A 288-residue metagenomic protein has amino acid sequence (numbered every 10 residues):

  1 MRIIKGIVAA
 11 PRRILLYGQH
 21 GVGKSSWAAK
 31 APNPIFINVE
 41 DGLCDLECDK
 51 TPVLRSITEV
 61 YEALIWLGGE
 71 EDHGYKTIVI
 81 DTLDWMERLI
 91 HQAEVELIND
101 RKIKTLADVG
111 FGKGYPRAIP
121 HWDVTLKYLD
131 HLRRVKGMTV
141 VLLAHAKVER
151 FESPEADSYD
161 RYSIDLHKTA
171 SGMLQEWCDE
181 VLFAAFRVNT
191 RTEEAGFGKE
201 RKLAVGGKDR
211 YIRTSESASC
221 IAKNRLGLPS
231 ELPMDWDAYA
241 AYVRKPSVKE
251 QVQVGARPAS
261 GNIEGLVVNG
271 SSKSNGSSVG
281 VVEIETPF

Functional and structural regions predicted by a protein language model:
R2-E94: Conserved P-loop
S26-A28, L132, M173-L174: Hydrophobic/aromatic ligand-binding patch that stacks against planar heteroaromatic rings of cofactors or nucleotides
P34-F36, V140, V181-F183: Short, well-ordered beta-strand core segments
E40-C44, L83-W85, A146-R150, R187-T190 (+1 more regions): Conserved nucleotide-binding/hydrolysis micro-motifs of P-loop NTPases
W85-A170: P-loop NTPase motor core
E152-V268, V282: Conserved GTP-binding G-domain of TRAFAC-class P-loop NTPases and closely related GTPase folds
L266-F288: Long, low-complexity, intrinsically disordered segments
